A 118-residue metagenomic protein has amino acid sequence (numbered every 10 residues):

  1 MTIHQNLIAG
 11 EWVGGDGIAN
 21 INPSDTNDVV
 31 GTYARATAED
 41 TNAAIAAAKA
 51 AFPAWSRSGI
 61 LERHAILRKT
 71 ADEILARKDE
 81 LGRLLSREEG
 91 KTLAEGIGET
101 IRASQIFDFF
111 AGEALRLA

Functional and structural regions predicted by a protein language model:
M1-T32, A65, K69, L117: Terminal low-complexity tails and localization/encapsulation signals of metabolic enzymes
D28-L117: Glycine-rich loop-to-alpha-helix module at the N-terminal edge of alpha/beta enzyme cores
